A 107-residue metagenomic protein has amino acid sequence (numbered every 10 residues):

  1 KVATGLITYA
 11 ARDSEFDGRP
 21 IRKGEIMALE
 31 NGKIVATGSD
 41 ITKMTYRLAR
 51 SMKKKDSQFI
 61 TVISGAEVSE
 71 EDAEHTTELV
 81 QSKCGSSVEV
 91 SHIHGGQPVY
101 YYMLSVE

Functional and structural regions predicted by a protein language model:
K1-T42: Internal, active-site/partner-interface "lid" segment
D40-K53: A short, acidic, amphipathic alpha-helical segment used as a generic capping/interface helix at domain edges
T42, S69-A73, T77: Generic alpha-helical secondary structure
K54-S57, C84-S86, G96-P98: Short flexible coil/turn linkers enriched for glycine and charged/polar residues that connect secondary-structure
F59-G65: Short glycine-rich or small-residue beta-strand-to-loop segments that form or flank ligand, phosphate, metal/Fe-S
G65-D72, Q97-P98: Gly/Ser/Thr-rich loops at beta-strand to alpha-helix junctions that form or flank small-molecule/cofactor-binding
H75-C84, E107: Short, solvent-exposed amphipathic alpha-helical segments in soluble enzyme and RNA/protein-processing domains
S91-E107: C-terminal edge-of-domain segments
